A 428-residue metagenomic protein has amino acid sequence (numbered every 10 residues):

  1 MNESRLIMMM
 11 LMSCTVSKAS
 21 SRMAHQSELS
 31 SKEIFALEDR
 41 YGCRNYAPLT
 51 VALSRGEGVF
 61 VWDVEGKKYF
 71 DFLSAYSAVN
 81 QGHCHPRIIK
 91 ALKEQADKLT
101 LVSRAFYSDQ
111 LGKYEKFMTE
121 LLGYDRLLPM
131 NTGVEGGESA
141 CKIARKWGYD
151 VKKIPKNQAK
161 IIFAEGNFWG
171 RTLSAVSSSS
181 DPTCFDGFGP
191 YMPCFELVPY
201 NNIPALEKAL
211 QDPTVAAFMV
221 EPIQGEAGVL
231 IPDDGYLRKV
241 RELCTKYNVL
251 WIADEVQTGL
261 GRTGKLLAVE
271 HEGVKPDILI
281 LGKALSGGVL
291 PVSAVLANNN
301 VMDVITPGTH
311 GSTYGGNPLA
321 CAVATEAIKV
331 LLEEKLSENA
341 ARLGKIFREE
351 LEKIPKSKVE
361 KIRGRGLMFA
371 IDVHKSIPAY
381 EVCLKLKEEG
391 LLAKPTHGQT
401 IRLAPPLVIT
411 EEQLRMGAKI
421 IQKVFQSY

Functional and structural regions predicted by a protein language model:
M1-A24: N-terminal mitochondrial targeting presequence
R22-Y428: Conserved N-terminal phosphate-binding loop of PLP-dependent enzymes in the Aspartate aminotransferase
